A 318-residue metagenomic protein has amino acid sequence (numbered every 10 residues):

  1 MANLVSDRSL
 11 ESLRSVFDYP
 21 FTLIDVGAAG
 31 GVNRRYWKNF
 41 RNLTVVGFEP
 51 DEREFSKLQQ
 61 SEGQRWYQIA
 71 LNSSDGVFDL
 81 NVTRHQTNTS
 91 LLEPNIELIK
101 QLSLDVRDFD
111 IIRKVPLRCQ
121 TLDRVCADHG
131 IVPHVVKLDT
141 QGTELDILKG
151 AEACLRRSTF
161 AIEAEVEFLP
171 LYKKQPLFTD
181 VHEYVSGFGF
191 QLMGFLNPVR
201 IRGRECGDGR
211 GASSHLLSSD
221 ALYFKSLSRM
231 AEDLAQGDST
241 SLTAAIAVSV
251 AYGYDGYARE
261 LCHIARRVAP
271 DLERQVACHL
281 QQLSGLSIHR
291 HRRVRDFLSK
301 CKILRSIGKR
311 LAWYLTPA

Functional and structural regions predicted by a protein language model:
M1-A318: Phosphate/nucleotide-binding beta-alpha loop and adjacent structural elements of enzyme active sites
